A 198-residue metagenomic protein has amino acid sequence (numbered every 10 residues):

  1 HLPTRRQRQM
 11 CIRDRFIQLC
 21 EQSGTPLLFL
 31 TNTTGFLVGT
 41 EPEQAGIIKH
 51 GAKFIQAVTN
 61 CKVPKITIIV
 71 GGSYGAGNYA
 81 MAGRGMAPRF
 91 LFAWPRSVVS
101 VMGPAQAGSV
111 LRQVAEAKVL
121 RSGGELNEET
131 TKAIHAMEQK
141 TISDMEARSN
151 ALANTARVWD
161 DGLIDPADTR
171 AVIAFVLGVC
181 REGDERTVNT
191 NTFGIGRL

Functional and structural regions predicted by a protein language model:
H1-I12: Single conserved hydrophobic/aromatic residue that forms the stacking wall/gate of nucleotide- or nucleobase-binding
R5-R6, E41-K49, M145, I164: Alpha-helix capping and helix-loop boundary segments enriched in small/acidic/polar residues
R5-R6, G35-G39, S73-N78, S100-V101 (+3 more regions): Flexible loop/turn segments at secondary-structure boundaries
R13-L30, F36, G51, D160-D161 (+1 more regions): C-terminal substrate/ligand-recognition segments
T40-R89, R96: Phosphate/diphosphate-binding loops
Y79-R112, V119: Gly/Pro-rich active-site capping loops and adjacent beta-alpha segments that organize cofactor/substrate pockets
G103, G108-L198: Amphipathic alpha-helical segments at domain termini/boundaries
